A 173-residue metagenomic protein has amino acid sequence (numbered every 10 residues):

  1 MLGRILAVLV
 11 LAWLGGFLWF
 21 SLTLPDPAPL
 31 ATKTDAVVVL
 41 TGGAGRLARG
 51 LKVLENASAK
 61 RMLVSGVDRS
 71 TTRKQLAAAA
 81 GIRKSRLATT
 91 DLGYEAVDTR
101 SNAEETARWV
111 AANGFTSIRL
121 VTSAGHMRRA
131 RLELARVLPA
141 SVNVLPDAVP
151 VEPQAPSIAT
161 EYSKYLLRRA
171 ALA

Functional and structural regions predicted by a protein language model:
G3-W19: Hydrophobic membrane-insertion alpha-helices, especially the h-region of bacterial N-terminal signal peptides
F17, S21-T23, L166-R169: Generic alpha-helical secondary structure signal
L22-A159: A structural signal for short, hydrophobic/glycine-enriched beta-strand patches
S157-A173: A transmembrane-helix-recognition feature enriched in membrane-embedded lipid enzymes and envelope glyco-/phospholipid
